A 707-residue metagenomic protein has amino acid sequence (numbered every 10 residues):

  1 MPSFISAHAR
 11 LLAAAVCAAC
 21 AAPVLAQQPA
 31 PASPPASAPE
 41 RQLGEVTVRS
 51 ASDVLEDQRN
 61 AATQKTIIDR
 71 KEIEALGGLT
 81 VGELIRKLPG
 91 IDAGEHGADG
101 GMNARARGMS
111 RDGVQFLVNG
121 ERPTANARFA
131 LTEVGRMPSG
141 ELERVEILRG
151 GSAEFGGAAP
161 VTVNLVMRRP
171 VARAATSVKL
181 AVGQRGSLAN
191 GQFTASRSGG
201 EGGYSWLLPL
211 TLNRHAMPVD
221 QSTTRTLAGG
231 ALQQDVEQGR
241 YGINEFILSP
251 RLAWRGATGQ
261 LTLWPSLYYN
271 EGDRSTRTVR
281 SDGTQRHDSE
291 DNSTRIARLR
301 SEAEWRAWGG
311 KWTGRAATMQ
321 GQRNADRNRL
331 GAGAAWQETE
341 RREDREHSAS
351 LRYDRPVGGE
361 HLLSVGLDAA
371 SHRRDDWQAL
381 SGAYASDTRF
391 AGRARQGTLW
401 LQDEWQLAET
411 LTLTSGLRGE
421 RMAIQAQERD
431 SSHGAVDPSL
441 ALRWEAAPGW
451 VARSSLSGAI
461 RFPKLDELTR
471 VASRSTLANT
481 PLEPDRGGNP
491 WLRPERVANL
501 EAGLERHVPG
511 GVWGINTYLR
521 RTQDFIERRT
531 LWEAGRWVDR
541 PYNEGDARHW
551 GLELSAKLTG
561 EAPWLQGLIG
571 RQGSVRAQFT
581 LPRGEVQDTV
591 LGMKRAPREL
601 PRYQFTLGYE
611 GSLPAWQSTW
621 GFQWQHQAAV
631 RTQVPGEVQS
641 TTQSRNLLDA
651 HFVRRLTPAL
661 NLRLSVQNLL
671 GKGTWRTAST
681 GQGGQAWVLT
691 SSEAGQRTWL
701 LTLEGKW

Functional and structural regions predicted by a protein language model:
E45-L76, N103, R111-V114, E121: N-terminal periplasmic "start-of-domain" segments of outer-membrane beta-barrel proteins
D57, G82-R122, E143, G150: Extracytoplasmic beta-strand/coil segments of soluble accessory domains associated with Gram-negative outer-membrane
E121-R149, A195: Short acidic/polar hinge/loop motifs at secondary-structure boundaries that mediate gating or recognition
R136-K179, W564-Q566, K706: A beta-strand signature from Gram-negative outer-membrane beta-barrel systems, especially the internal plug domain
S249-N270, E290-R429, H433, R443-E445 (+3 more regions): Face-selective signature of the C-terminal outer-membrane beta-barrel domain
E290-R298, R342, G392-A394, G458-R521 (+3 more regions): Outer-membrane beta-barrel signature, preferentially recognizing the C-terminal barrel domain of Gram-negative
T517-T522, V538-T632: Gram-negative outer-membrane beta-barrel transporters
A629-R631, V653-W707: C-terminal beta-signal and adjacent terminal beta-strands/loops of Gram-negative outer-membrane beta-barrel proteins
